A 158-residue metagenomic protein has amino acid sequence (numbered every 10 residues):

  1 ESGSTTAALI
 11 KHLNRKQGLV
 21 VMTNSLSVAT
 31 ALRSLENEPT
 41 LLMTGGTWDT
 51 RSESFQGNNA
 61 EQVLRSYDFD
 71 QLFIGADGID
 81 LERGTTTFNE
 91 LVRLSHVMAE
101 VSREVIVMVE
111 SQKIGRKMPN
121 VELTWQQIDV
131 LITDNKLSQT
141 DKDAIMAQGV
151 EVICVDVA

Functional and structural regions predicted by a protein language model:
E1-R15, N24: Helix-turn-helix/homeodomain-like alpha-helical modules used for DNA recognition and transcription-factor dimerization
V20-M22, L26-A158: Conserved phosphate- and dinucleotide-binding cores of soluble alpha/beta proteins, encompassing both enzyme active
